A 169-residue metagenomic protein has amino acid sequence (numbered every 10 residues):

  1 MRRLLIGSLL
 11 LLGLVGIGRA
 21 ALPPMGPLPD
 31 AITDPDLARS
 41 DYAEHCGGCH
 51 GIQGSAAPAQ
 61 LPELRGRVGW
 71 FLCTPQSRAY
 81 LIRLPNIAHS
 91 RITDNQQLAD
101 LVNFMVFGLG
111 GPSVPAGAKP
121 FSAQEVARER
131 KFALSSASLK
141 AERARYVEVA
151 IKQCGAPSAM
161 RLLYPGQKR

Functional and structural regions predicted by a protein language model:
M1-L4: Positively charged n-region of N-terminal signal peptides that target proteins for export
G7-G16: Bacterial N-terminal signal peptides
G16-D41, A57: Electrostatic cytochrome c docking/interface patches
P23-M25, Q96, F107-R169: Flexible coil segments in periplasmic/lumen-exposed cytochrome c-class electron-transfer proteins
I32-S55, C73, R78-Y80: Sequence/structural segment immediately N-terminal to covalent heme-attachment motifs in c-type and related
S55-S90: Gly/Gly-Pro-rich "capping" loops immediately C-terminal to redox-active cysteine motifs in periplasmic/lumenal
I92-V102: Mature extracytoplasmic domains of secretory-pathway proteins
